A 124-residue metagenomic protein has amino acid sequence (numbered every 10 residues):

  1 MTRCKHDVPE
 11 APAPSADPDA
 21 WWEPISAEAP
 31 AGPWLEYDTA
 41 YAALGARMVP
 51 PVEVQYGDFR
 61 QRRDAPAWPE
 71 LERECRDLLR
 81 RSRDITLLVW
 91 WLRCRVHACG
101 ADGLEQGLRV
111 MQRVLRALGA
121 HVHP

Functional and structural regions predicted by a protein language model:
M1-P124: N-terminal domain-start signal
